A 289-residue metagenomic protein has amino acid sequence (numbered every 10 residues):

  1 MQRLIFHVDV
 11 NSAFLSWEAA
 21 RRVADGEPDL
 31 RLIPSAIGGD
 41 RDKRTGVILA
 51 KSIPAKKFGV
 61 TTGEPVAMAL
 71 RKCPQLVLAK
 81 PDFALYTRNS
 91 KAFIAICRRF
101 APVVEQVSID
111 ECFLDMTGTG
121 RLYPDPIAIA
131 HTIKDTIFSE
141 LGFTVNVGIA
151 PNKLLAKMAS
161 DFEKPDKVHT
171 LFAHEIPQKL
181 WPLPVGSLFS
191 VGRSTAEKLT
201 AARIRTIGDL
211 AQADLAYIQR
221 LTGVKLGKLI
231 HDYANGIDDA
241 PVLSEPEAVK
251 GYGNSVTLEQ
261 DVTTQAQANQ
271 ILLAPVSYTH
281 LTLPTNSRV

Functional and structural regions predicted by a protein language model:
M1-L229, N235: Gly/Gly-Pro- and Ser/Thr-rich, intrinsically disordered tail segments characteristic of DNA damage-repair and tolerance
S187, T195-L283, S287: DNA-contacting surface of Y-family translesion DNA polymerases
